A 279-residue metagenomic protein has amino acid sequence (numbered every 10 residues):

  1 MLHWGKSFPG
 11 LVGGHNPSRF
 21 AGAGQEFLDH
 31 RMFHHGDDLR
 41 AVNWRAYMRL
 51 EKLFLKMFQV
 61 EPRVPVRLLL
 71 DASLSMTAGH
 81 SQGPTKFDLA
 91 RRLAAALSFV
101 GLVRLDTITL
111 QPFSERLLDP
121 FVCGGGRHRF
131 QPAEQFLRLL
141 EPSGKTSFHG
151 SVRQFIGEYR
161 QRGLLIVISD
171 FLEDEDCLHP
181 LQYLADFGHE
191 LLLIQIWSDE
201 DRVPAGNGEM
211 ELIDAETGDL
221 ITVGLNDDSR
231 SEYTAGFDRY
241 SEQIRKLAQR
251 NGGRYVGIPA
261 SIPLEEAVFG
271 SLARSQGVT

Functional and structural regions predicted by a protein language model:
M1-G124, L164-S169, E173-E175, H179 (+4 more regions): An amphipathic, basic-hydrophobic helix/alpha-beta surface used to engage anionic, phosphate-rich ligands or surfaces
M1-R19, D29, G157-G163, E173-E175 (+1 more regions): Von Willebrand factor type A / integrin I
V66, P132, Y233-T234: A short, polar/proline- and glycine-enriched secondary-structure boundary/capping micro-motif
D88, P142-H149, A235-D238: Conserved phosphate-coordination/catalytic loops
R92, A96, T146-R153, E242 (+1 more regions): Short, contiguous clusters of charged residues that form electrostatic/catalytic patches at enzyme active sites, used
P120-Q135, A273-R274: Short, electropositive alpha-helical surface patch
R129-G163, E175, W197-S198, R202: Von Willebrand factor
